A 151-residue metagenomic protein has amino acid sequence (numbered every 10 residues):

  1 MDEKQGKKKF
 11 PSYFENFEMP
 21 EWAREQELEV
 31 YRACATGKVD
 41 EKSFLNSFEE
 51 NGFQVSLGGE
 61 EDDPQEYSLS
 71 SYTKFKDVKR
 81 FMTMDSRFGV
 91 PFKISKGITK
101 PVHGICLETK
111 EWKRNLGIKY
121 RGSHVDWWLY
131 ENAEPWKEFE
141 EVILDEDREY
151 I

Functional and structural regions predicted by a protein language model:
M1-L69, F75-I151: Conserved NAD+-utilizing ADP-ribose enzyme module
